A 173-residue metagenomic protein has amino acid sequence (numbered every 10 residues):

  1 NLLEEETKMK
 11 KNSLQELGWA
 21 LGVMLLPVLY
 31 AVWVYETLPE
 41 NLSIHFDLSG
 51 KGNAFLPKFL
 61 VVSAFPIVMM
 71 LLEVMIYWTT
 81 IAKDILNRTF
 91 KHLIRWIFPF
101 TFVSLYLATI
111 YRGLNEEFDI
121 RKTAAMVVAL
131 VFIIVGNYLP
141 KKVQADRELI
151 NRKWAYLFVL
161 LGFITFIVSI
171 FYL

Functional and structural regions predicted by a protein language model:
N1-K8: Short, Lys/Arg-enriched N-terminal segments with co-localized hydrophobic residues within the first ~10-30 amino acids
K10-L42, D47-S49, F55-L173: Feature 926 captures the class I aminoacyl-tRNA synthetase adenylation module centered on the KMSKS loop
